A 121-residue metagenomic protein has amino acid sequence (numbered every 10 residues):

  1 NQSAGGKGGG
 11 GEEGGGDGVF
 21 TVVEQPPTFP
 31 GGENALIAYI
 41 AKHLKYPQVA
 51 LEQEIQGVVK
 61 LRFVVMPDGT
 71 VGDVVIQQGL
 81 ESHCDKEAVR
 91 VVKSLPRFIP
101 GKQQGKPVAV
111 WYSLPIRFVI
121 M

Functional and structural regions predicted by a protein language model:
N1-P30: Intrinsic-disorder/low-complexity signature in envelope-associated proteins
P26-V64, E87-M121: Short proline/glycine- and basic residue-enriched helix-capping loop/turn segments at helix->loop/beta transitions
Q77-C84: A short acidic/small-residue loop/turn micro-motif
